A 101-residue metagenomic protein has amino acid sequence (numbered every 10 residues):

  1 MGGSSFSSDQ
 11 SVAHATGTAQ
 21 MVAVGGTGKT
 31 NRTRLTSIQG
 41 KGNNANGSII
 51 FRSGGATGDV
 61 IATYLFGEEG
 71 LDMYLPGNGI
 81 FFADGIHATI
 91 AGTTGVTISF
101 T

Functional and structural regions predicted by a protein language model:
M1-R32, N43, I90-T101: C-terminal interaction-tip segments
F6-S8, G58-D59, G77: Cysteine-centered metal-binding/redox modules
Q20-G28, T57-G67: Local beta-strand/beta-hairpin segments that build beta-sheet-rich folds
R34-S37, G70-Y74, G95: Intrinsic-disorder/low-complexity, polar/charged segments enriched in Ser/Thr/Lys/Arg/Asp/Glu/Gln
T36-I38, G79-G92: Noncatalytic modules at the cell exterior or secretory-pathway interfaces, chiefly beta-strand-rich lectin/adhesion
N44-V60, S99: Short, surface-exposed beta-strand/strand-loop-strand elements in extracellular ectodomains
F66-I86, T101: Beta-sandwich interaction modules
